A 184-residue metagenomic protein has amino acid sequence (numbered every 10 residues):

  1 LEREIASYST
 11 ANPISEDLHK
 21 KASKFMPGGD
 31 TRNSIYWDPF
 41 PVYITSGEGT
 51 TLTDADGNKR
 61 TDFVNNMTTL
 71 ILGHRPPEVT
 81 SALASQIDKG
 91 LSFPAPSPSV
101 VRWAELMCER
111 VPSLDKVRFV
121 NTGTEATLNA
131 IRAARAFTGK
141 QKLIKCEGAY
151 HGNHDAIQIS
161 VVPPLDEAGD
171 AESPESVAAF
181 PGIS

Functional and structural regions predicted by a protein language model:
L1-S46: Active-site-adjacent loop/helix segments that line or gate small-molecule/cofactor pockets in enzymes
P13-K21, T51-N58, E109: Short, hydrophobic/aliphatic alpha-helical segments
P27, T45-G47, V64, I71 (+3 more regions): Short glycine/serine/threonine-biased micro-segments
T31, G49, T68, R75 (+4 more regions): Gly/Ser/Thr-rich beta-alpha loop segments that engage phosphate groups in nucleotides
P41-D62: Active-site and channel-lining beta-strand-loop segments that bind or position nucleotide-derived/phosphorylated
T53, L72-G73, I159-S160: Short beta-strand-to-turn element immediately C-terminal to the catalytic PLP-Schiff-base lysine in fold type I
K59-K140: Glycine-rich loop-to-alpha-helix module at the N-terminal edge of alpha/beta enzyme cores
E105-S184: PLP-dependent aspartate aminotransferase-fold enzymes
